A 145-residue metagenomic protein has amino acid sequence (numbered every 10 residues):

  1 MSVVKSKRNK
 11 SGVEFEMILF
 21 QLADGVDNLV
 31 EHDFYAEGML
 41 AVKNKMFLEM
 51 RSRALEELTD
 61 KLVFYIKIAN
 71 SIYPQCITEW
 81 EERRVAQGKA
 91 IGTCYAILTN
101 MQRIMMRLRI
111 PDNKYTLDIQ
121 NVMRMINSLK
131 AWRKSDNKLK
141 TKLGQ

Functional and structural regions predicted by a protein language model:
M1-Q145: Amphipathic alpha-helical assembly/interaction segments
